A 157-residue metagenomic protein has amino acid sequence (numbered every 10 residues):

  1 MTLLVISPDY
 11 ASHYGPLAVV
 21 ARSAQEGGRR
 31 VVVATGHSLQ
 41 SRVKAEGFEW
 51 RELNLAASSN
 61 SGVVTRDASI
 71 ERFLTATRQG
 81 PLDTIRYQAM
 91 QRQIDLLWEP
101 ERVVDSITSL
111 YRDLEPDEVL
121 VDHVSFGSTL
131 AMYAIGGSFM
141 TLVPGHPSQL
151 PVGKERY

Functional and structural regions predicted by a protein language model:
M1-A56: N-terminal subdomain of nucleotide-sugar transferases
Y14, L39-R42, D67-R72, R86-A89 (+1 more regions): Low-complexity, flexible helical/coil segments
V32, S41-A45, D83, M90 (+2 more regions): Low-complexity, charged, repeat-rich alpha-helical/coil interaction segments
Q40-S41, A57-S61, H146-V152: Short gly/pro/ser/thr-enriched loop/turn and capping motifs at secondary-structure boundaries
K44, F48-L53, A68-I70, G137-F139 (+1 more regions): Short, hinge-like loop/turn segments at secondary-structure boundaries
K44-E46, G62-D67, A131, V152-E155: Short secondary-structure transition/capping segments
E49, N54-D117: Phosphate/nucleotide-donor binding subsite
I94-Y157: Conserved nucleotide-sugar donor-interacting segment of glycosyltransferase catalytic cores, predominantly GT-B
